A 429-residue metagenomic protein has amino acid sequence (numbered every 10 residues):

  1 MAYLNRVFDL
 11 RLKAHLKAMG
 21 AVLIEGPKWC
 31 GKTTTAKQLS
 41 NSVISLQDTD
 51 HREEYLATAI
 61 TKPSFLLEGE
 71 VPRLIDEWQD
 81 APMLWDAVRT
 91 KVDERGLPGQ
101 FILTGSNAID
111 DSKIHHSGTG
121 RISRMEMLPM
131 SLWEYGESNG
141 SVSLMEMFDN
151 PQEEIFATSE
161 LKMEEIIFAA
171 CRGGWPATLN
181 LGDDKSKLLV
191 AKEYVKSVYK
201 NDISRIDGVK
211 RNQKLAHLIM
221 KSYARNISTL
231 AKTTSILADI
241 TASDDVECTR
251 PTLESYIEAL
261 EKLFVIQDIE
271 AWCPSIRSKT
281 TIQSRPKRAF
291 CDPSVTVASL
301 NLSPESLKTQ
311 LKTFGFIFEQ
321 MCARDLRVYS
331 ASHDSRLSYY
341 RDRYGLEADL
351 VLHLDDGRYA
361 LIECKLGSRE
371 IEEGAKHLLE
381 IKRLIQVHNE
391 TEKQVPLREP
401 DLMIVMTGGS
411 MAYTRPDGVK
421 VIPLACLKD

Functional and structural regions predicted by a protein language model:
M1-K13: N-terminal pre-Walker A segment at the start of P-loop NTPase domains
I24: Hydrophobic anchor at the beta1->P-loop junction of P-loop NTPases
K32-T33: Conserved lysine of the Walker
I44-P72: Short glycine-rich substrate-engagement loop in P-loop NTPases that contacts/grips substrate
W85-N107: Conserved catalytic/switch belt of AAA+ P-loop NTPases
S112-T229: Interdomain motor-coupling "hinge/lid" segment immediately C-terminal to the ATP-binding subdomain of NTP-driven enzymes
L179-N180, D184-R358: Accessory nucleic acid-recognition modules appended to NTPase machines
I404-D429: Domain-level recognition of nuclease-like catalytic cores that cleave nucleotide substrates
